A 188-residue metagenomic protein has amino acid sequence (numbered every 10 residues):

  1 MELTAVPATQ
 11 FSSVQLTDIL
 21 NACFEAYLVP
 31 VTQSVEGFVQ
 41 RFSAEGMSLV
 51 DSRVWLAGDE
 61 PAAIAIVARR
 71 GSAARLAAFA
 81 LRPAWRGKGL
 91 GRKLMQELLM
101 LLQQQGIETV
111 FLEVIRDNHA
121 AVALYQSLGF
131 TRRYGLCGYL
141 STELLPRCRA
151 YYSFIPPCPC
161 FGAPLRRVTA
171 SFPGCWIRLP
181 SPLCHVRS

Functional and structural regions predicted by a protein language model:
E2-D18, A150-F172: A short beta-loop-alpha structural element at the N-terminal edge of CoA-dependent acyl/N-acetyltransferase catalytic
L20, L28-I66, R167-S188: Active-site rim helix/loop that mediates acceptor-substrate recognition in acyltransferases
A62, A120, T131-R133: Short hydrophobic beta-strand segments in globular cytosolic domains
A68, S72-A84: Conserved acetyl-CoA binding element of GNAT-fold acetyltransferases
R82, L112-A121, Y139-E143: Conserved beta-strand-loop-alpha-helix junction that forms the acyl-donor binding cleft
W85, G89-E97: Conserved acetyl-CoA pyrophosphate-binding loop and the N-cap/start of the following alpha-helix in GNAT-like
L102-E113: Conserved GNAT acetyl-CoA-binding A-motif
Y125, F130: Conserved active-site tyrosine of GNAT-family acetyltransferases
